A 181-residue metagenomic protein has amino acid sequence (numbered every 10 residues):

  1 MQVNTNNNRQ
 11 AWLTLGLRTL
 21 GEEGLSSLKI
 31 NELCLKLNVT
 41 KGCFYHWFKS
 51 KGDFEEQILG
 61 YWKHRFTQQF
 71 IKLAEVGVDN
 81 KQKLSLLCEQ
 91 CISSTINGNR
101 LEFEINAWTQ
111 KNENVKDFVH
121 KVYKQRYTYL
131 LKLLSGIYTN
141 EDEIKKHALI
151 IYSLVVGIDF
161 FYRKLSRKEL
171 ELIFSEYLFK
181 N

Functional and structural regions predicted by a protein language model:
M1-N7: N-terminal intrinsically disordered/low-complexity leader segments
A11, L15, T19-D53, Q57: Helix-turn-helix
L13, S85, K124-L131, S135 (+3 more regions): An amphipathic alpha-helix signature
Q57, I71-G98, A148-I151: Hydrophobic alpha-helical connector segments
G60-T67: Short, basic, alpha-helical segments at the C-terminal edge of helix-turn-helix-like DNA-binding modules
N97-F103, K111-Y138: Amphipathic alpha-helical packing segments from all-alpha helical-bundle domains
K116-H120, G136-N181: Hydrophobic/aromatic-rich alpha-helical bundle segments in the mid-to-C-terminal region
